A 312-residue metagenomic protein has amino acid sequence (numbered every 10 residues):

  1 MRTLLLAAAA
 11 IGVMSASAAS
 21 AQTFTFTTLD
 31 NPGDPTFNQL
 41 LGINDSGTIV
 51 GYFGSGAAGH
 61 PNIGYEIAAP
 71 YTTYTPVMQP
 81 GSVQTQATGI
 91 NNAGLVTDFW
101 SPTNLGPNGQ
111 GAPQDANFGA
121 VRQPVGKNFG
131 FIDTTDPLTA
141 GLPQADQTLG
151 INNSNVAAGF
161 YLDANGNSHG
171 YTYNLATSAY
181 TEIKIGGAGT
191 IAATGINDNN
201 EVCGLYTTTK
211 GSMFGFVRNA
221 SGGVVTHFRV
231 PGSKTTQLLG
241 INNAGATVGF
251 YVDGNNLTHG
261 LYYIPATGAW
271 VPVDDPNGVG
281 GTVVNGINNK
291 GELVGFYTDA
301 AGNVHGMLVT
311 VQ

Functional and structural regions predicted by a protein language model:
M1-S20: Gram-negative bacterial Sec-dependent N-terminal signal peptides
T3-L4, S20-Q312: Residue-level hotspots at or immediately adjacent to binding/recognition sites across diverse folds
